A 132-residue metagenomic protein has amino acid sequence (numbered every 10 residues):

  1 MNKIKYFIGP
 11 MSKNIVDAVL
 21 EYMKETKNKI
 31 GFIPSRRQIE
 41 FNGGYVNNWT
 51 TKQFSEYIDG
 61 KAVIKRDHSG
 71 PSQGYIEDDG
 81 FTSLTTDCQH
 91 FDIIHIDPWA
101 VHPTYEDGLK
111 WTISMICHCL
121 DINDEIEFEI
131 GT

Functional and structural regions predicted by a protein language model:
M1-N48, A62: N-terminal capping/small domains of soluble enzymes
R36-T132: Active-site beta->alpha loop and helix N-cap motifs at the rims of alpha/beta catalytic domains
